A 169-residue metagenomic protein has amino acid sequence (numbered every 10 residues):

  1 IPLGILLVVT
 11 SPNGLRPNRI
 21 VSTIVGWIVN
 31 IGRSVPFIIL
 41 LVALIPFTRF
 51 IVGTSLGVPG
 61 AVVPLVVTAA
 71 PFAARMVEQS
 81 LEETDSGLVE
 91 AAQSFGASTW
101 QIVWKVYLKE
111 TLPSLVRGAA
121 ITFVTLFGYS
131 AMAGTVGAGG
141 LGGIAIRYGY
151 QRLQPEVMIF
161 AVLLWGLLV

Functional and structural regions predicted by a protein language model:
I1-E82, R117-V124, L164-V169: Membrane-water interface segments at the C-terminal ends of transmembrane alpha-helices in multi-pass inner-membrane
I24, I28-I31, A91-A92, V103 (+3 more regions): Hydrophobic alpha-helical elements at and bordering transmembrane segments of multi-pass membrane proteins
V58-P59, W100, E156: Residues that define the loop-to-transmembrane-helix transition and helix capping in multi-pass membrane transporters
L81-T111, A138, Q151: Short helix-to-coil transition segments within interhelical loops that connect adjacent transmembrane helices
T99-S130: Transmembrane alpha-helices
L141-V169: Hydrophobic alpha-helical transmembrane segments of polytopic membrane proteins
